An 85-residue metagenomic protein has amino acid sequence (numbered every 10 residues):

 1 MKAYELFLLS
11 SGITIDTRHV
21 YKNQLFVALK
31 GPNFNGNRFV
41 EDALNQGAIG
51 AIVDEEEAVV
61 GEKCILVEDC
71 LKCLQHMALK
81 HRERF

Functional and structural regions predicted by a protein language model:
M1-K80: N-terminal leader/targeting and accessory segments in enzymes
R82-F85: Phosphate-binding P-loop
